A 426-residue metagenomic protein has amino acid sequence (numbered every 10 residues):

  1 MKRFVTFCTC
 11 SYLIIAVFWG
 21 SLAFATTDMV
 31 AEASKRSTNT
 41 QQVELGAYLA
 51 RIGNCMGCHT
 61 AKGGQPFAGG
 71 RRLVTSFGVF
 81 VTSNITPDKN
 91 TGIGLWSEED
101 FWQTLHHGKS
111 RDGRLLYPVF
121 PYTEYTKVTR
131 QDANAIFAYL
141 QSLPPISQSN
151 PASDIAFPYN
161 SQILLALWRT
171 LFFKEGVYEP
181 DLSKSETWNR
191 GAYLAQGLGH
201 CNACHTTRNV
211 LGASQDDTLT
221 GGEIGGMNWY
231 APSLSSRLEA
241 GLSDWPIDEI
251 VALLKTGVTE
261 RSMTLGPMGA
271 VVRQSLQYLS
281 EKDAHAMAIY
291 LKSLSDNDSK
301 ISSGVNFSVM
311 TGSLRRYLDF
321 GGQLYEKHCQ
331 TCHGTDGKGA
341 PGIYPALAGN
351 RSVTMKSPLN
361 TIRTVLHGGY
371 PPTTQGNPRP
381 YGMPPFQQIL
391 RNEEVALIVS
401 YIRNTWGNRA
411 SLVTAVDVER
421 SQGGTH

Functional and structural regions predicted by a protein language model:
M1-F4: Positively charged n-region of N-terminal signal peptides that target proteins for export
C8-S21: Bacterial N-terminal signal peptides
D28-Q41, T60-V79, R111-A192, Q196-G197 (+4 more regions): Flexible coil segments in periplasmic/lumen-exposed cytochrome c-class electron-transfer proteins
N39-T60: Mature N-terminal segment immediately following signal peptide/propeptide cleavage in secreted/periplasmic
C55-C58, C201-C204, C329-C332: Short cysteine clusters
I93-L105, K109, G113, A135 (+1 more regions): Aromatic- and charge-enriched surface segment that lines or borders ligand/interaction sites
I247, G257, A348-E393: Extended, polar beta-sheet/loop recognition surfaces of beta-rich domains that mediate binding to diverse ligands
F320-R363: C-terminal structural cap/anchor segments
